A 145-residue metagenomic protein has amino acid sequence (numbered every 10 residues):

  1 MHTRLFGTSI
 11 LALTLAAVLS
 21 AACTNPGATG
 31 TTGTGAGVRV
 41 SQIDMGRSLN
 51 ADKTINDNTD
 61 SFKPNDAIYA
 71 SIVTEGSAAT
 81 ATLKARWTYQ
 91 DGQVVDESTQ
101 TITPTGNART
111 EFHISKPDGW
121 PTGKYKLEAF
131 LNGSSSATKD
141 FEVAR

Functional and structural regions predicted by a protein language model:
M1-L11: Bacterial N-terminal signal peptides that target proteins for export
V18-A22: C-terminal motif of bacterial Sec signal peptides marking the signal peptidase cleavage site
T24-P26: Bacterial signal peptide processing site
A28-D66: Short, compositionally biased P/S/T/A/G/V-rich stretches that sit at domain boundaries
Y69-E75: Short edge beta-strand/loop segments characteristic of extracellular beta-sandwich folds
A85-Y89, A129: Conserved aromatic beta-strand anchor motif in extracellular beta-sandwich/beta-rich domains
T101-A108: Short proline/glycine- and polar residue-rich coil/turn motifs
P104, K116-V143: Short, exposed beta-strand-loop hairpins at the edges of beta-sheets in extracellular/periplasmic proteins
